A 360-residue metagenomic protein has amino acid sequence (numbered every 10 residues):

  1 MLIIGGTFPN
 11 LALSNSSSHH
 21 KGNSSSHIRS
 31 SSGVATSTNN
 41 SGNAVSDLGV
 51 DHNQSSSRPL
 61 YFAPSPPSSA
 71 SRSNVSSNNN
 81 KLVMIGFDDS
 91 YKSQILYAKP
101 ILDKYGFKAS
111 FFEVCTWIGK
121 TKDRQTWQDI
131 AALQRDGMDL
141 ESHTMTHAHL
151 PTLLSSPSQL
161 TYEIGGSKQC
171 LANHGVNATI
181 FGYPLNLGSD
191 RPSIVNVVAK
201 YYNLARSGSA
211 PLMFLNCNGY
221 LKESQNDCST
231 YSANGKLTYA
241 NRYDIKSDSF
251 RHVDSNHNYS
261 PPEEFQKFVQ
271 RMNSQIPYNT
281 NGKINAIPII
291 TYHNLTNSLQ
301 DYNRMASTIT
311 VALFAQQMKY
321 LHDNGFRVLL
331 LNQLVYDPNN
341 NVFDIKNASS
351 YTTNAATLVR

Functional and structural regions predicted by a protein language model:
M1-L13: Sec-dependent N-terminal signal peptides
N15-R72: Ser/Thr/Gly/Pro-rich low-complexity, disordered linker/stalk segments of secreted and cell-surface proteins
P59-Q94, Y292-N294: Boundary/entry segment of secreted carbohydrate-active catalytic domains
K81-V83, D103-S224, T238-R251, I284-I287 (+3 more regions): Metal-dependent polysaccharide deacetylase catalytic core of the NodB/CE4 family, i.e., the active-site-bearing domain
I95, T126, L160, I164 (+2 more regions): Aromatic/hydrophobic pocket-lining residues that form the small-molecule binding cavity in soluble enzyme cores
A98-L102: Histidine-anchored nucleotide/phosphate-binding helix
N173, D248-L329: Catalytic grooves of carbohydrate-active enzymes
C217-Y239, D254-N281, D301-A306, N341-V359: Surface-exposed intrinsically disordered loops and tails
